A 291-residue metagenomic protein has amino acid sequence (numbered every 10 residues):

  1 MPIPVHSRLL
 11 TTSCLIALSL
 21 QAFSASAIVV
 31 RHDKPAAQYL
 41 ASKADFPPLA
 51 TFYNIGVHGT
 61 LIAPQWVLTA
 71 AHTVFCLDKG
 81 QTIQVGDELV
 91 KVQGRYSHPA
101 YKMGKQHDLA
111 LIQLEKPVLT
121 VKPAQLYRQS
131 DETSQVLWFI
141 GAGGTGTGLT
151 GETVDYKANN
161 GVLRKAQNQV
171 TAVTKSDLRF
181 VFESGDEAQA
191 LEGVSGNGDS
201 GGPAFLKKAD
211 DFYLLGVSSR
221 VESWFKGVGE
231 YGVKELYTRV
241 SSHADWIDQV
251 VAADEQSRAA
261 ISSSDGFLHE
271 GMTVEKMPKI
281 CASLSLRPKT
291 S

Functional and structural regions predicted by a protein language model:
P2-T12: Bacterial N-terminal signal peptides that target proteins for export
S19-S24: N-terminal signal peptide c-region/cleavage motif recognized by signal peptidases
A25-N54: N-terminal activation segment of mature serine protease catalytic domains
I28-V29, G56-V74, N160, R164-V170 (+1 more regions): C-terminal subregion of chymotrypsin/trypsin-like serine protease catalytic domains
A41-D45, Y53, T60-I62, Q84-L89 (+7 more regions): Extracellular/periplasmic catalytic domains that process cell-envelope and extracellular macromolecules
G56-V57, V67, T73-F75, K102-M103 (+4 more regions): Solvent-exposed loop/turn segments at secondary-structure junctions within structured extracellular/periplasmic domains
A63-P64, L68-G104, D131-V136, T145-T150: Catalytic-histidine neighborhood of serine endopeptidases, predominantly the chymotrypsin-like S1/PA family
L109, E115-V194, V240-A244: Chymotrypsin/trypsin-fold serine protease catalytic domain
